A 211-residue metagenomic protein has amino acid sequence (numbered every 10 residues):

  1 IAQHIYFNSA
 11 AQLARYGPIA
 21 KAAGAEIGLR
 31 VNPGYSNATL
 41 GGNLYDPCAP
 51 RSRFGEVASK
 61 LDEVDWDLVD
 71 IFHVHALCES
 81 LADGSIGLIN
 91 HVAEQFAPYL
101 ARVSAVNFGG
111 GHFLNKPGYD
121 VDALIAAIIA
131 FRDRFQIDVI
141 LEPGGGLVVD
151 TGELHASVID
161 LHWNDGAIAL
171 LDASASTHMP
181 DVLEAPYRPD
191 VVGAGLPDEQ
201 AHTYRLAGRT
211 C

Functional and structural regions predicted by a protein language model:
I1-A105, Y119, A127: Active-site-proximal beta-alpha core segment in soluble small-molecule metabolic enzymes
L29, F72, F108, E142 (+1 more regions): Conserved, mostly hydrophobic/aromatic
V31-P33, G110, A175: Short, small-residue-rich loop/turn micro-motifs
H75-L77, V106-N115, P143-G146: Glycine-rich beta-strand-to-loop/alpha-helix junction loops that act as flexible
L81-L88, L114-A126, D150-D160: Short glycine/threonine-rich loop-to-helix capping motif typified by GTGT followed within a few residues by an Asp-Pro
A127-R134: Structural alpha-helical segments in enzyme catalytic/regulatory domains
D138-C211: Charged (often Lys/Glu-rich) extended helix/loop segments that serve as interaction or gating elements
